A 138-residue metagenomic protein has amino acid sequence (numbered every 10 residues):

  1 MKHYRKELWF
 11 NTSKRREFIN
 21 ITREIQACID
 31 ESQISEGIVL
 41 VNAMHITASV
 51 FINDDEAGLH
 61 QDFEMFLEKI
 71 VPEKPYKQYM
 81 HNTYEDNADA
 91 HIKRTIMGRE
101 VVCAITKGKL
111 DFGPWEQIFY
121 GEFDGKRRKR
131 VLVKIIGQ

Functional and structural regions predicted by a protein language model:
M1-Q138: Active-site histidine-anchored catalytic micro-motif
